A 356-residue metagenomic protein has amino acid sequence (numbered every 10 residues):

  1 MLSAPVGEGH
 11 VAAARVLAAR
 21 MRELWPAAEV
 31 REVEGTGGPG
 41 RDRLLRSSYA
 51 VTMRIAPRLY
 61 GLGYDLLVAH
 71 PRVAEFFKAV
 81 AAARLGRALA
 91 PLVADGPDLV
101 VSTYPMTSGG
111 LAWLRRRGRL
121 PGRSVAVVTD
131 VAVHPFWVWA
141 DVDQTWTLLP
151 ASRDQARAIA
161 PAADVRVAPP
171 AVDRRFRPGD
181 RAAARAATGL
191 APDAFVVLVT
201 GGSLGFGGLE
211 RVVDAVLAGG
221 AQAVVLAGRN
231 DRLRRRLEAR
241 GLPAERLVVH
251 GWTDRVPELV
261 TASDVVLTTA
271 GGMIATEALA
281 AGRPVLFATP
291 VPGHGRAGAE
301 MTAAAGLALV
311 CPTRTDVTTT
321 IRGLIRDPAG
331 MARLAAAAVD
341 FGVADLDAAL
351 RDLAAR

Functional and structural regions predicted by a protein language model:
V16, R20-L92: Conserved N-terminal ligand/cofactor-binding loop architecture of enzyme catalytic domains
D65-A156, V167: Active-site and donor-binding regions of nucleotide-sugar-utilizing enzymes
D143-V196, T200-S203, G228-R232: A nucleotide-sugar donor-handling region in carbohydrate enzymes
A191-A262: Donor-nucleotide binding loops and adjacent catalytic segments primarily of GT-B fold Leloir glycosyltransferases
T261-T269: Acidic donor-binding loop of glycosyltransferase active sites
A275, L279-I321: Catalytic binding pocket for nucleotide-activated donors in carbohydrate/polymer assembly enzymes
L309, I321-V339, R356: Conserved donor-nucleotide binding/catalytic region of nucleotide-linked donor-dependent transferases
D340-R356: C-terminal alpha-helical cap of glycosyltransferases
